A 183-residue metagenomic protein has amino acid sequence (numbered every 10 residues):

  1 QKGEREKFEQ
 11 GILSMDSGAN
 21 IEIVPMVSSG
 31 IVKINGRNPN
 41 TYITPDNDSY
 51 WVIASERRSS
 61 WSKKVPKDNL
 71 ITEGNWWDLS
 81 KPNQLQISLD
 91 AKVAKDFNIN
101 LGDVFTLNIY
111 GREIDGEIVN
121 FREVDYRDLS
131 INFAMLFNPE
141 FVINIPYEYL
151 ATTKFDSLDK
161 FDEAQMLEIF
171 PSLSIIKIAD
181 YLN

Functional and structural regions predicted by a protein language model:
Q1-N183: Alpha-helical transmembrane segments of bacterial inner-membrane membrane proteins
